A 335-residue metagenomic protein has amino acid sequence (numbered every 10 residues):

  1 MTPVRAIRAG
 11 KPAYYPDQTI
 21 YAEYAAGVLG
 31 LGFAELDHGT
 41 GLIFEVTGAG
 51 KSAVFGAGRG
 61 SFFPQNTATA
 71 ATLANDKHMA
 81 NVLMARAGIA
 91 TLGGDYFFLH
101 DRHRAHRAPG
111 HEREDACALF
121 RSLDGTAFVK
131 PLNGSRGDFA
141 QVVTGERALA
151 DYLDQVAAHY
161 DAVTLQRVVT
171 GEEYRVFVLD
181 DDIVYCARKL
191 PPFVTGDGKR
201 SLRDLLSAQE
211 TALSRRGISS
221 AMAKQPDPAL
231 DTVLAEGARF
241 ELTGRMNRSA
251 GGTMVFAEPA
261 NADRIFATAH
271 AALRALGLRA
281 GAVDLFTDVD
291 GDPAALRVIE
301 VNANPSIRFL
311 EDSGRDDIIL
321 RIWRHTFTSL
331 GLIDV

Functional and structural regions predicted by a protein language model:
M1-G10, G60-F63, L99, N133-S135 (+1 more regions): A short, surface-exposed helix-loop junction/capping segment
M1-V82, R104-H106: ATP-binding N-terminal substructure of ATP-dependent carboxylate-amine bond-forming enzymes
D37, V163-R167, Y174, L278-G291: A short glycine-rich, hydrophobically flanked beta-strand micro-motif that places a catalytic Asp/Glu for divalent metal
H38-T40, F97, N133, F286: Residue-level "edge-of-site" marker
I43-F55, R175-Y185, G291-F309: A short beta-strand motif that forms the metal-chelation/ATP-contact edge of phosphoryl-transfer active sites
G60-S61, A70-G217, D263: Active-site nucleotide/adenylate-binding loops and adjacent lid/helix of ATP-dependent enzymes
D204-T253: Extended, charge-rich helix/loop segments that form flexible, surface "patches" used to engage negatively charged
N247-A267, L273-A280, T287-V335: C-terminal active-site "lid" helix and adjoining low-complexity regulatory extension at the edge of ATP-using catalytic
